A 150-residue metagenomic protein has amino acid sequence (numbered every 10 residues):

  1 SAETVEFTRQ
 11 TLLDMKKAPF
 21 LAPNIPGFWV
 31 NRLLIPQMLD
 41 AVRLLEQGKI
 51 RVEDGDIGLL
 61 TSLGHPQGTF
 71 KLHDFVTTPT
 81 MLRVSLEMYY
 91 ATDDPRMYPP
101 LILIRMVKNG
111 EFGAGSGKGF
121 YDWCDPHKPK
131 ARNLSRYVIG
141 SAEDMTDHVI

Functional and structural regions predicted by a protein language model:
E3-F7, L13-N24, F28, V42 (+2 more regions): NAD(P)-dependent Rossmann-like dehydrogenase/reductase catalytic/cofactor-binding core
L34: Conserved catalytic loops of nucleotide-sugar-dependent glycosyltransferases that act on lipid-linked
Q37-M38: N-terminal alpha-helical segment
